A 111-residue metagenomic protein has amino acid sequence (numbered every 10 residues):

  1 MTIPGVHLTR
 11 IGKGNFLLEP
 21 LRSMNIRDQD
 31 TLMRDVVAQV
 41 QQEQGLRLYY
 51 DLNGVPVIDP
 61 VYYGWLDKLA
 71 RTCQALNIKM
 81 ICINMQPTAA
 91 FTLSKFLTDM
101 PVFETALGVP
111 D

Functional and structural regions predicted by a protein language model:
M1-T2, L93: N-terminal beta-strand/alpha-helix entry module and adjacent surface of metal-dependent catalytic domains
T2-M33: STAS-typified acidic loop motif
I3-P4, D35-V36, L66-L69: A generic local structural motif
G12-S23, V40-Q44, V61-L66: Short charge-dense sequence patches
S23-L52: Short, contiguous, helix-prone interaction/anchoring segments in small proteins
T31-R34, A38, F91, K95 (+1 more regions): Charged/polar, solvent-exposed surface patches and flexible loops
E43-L46, Y50-D99: Amphipathic alpha-helical interaction surfaces in cytosolic regulatory modules
P101-D111: Short acidic-hydrophobic, aromatic-tinged amphipathic segments that line or gate anion-handling sites
